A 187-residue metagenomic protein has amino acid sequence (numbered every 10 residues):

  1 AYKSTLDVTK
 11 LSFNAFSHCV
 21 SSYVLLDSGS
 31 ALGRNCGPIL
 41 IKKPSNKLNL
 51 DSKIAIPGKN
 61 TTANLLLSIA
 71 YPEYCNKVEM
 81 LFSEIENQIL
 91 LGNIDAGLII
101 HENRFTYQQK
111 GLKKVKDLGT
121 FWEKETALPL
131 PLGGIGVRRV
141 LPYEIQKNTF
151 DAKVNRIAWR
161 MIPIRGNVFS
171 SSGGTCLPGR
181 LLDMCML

Functional and structural regions predicted by a protein language model:
A1-S17, L81-F82, I99-R104: Beta->alpha turn/N-cap motifs
K10, I41, A55, L98 (+1 more regions): Structural motif
N14-H18, S30-G33: Short active-site-proximal "capping" loops at secondary-structure junctions
Y23-S30, K53: A structural signal for short loop-to-beta-strand junctions that line the ligand-binding cleft of periplasmic/secreted
D27-K47, K124-V140: Hydrophobic/proline-rich hinge and linker segments of small-molecule sensing/allosteric domains, predominantly
G37-D95, E102, G166: Bilobed "Venus flytrap"/periplasmic-binding protein-like clamshell domains and structurally analogous long
L81-G166: Pocket-lining segment of extracytoplasmic ligand-binding domains
G166-L187: An extracytoplasmic/periplasmic, membrane-proximal ligand-sensing/linker region
